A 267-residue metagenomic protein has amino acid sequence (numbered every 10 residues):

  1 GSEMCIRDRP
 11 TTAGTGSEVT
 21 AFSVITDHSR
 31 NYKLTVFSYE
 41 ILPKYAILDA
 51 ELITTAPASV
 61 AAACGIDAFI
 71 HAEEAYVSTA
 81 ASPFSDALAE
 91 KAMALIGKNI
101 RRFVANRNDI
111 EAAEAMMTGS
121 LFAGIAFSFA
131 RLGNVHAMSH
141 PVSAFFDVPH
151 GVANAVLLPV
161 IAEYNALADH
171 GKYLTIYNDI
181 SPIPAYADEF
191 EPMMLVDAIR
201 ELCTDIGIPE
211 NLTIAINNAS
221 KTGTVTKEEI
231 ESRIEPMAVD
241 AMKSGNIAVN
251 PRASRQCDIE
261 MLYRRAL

Functional and structural regions predicted by a protein language model:
S2-E3, R7-A81, K172-T175, D179: A glycine/threonine-rich phosphate-anchoring loop and its flanking beta-alpha core in nucleotide/phosphate-binding
T55-P57, A126, V249-N250: A generic structural signal for short coil/turn motifs at secondary-structure boundaries
I70, E74, G97, R101 (+1 more regions): Amphipathic, well-packed alpha-helical segments that form the structural scaffold of globular domains
A75-E201: Active-site segments that bind and position negatively charged phosphate/pyrophosphate groups
P184-L267: C-terminal charged capping/lid subdomain of soluble metabolic enzymes
